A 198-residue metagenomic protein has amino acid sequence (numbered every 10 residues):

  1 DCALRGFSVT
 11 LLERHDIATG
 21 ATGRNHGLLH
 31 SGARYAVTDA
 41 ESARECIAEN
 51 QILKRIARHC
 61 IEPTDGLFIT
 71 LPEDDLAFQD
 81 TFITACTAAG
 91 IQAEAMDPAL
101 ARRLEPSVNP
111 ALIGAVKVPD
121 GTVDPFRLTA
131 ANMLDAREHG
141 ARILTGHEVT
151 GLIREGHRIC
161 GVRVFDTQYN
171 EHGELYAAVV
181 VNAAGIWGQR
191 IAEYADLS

Functional and structural regions predicted by a protein language model:
A3-N25: Glycine-rich FAD pyrophosphate-binding loop
L4, L134, E138, E193: Short, well-ordered alpha-helices that flank and scaffold nucleotide-derived cofactor binding pockets
G27-L100, L104: Dinucleotide-binding Rossmann-like beta1-alpha1 core, especially the glycine-rich loop that anchors the ADP
A33, Q168, G185-I186: Short glycine-/small-residue-rich Rossmann-like dinucleotide-binding loops
I69-G140, L144-T145, G151-R158, R163: Flavin (FAD/FMN) cofactor-binding and adjacent substrate-gating region of FAD-dependent oxidoreductase domains
Q168-V179: Core beta-strand elements of the Rossmann-like FAD/NAD(P) dinucleotide-binding domain in flavoenzyme oxidoreductases
N182-L197: Flavin (primarily FAD) binding-site architecture
